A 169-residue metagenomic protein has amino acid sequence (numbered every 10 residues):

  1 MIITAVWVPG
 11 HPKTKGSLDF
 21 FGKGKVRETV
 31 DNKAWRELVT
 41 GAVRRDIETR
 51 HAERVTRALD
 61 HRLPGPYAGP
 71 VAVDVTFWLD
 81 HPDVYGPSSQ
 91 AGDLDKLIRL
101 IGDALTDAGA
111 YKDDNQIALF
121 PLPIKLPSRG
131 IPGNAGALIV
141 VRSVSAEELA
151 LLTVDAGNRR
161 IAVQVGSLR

Functional and structural regions predicted by a protein language model:
M1-R169: Acidic, proline/glycine-enriched N-terminal capping motif
